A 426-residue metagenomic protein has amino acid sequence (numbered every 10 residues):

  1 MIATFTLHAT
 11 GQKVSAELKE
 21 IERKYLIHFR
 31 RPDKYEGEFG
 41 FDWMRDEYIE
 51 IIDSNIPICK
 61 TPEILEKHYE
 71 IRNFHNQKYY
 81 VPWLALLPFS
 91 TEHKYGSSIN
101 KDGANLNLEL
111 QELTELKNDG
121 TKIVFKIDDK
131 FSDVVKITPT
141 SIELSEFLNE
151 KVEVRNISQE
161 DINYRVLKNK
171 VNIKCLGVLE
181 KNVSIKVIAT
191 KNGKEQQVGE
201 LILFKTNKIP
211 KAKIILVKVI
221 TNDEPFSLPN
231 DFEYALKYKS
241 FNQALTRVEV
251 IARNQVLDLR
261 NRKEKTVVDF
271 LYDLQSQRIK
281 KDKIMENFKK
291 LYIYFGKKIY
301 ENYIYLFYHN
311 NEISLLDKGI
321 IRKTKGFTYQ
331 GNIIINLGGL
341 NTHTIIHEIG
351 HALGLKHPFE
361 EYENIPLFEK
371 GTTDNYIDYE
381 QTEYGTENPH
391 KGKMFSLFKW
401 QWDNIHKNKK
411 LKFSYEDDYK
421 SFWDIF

Functional and structural regions predicted by a protein language model:
I2-I209: Beta-strand-enriched, solvent-exposed domains that form extended recognition/catalytic surfaces
G103-T114, I185, I214, I299-N311 (+1 more regions): Short, hydrophobic/proline-enriched secondary-structure or compact coil segments at domain edges
E200-F232: Low-complexity, Pro/Ser/Thr- and charge-rich linker/hinge segments at domain boundaries
P210-K213, N242-A244, N302, T372-T373: Residues that flank catalytic or metal-binding motifs in active/ligand-binding sites
V217-T221, I251-R253, F307-E312, L337-G339 (+2 more regions): Active-site-proximal beta-strand/loop segments in catalytic clefts of secreted hydrolases
L228-E249: A short alpha-helix/helix-coil micro-patch that ends at or immediately precedes a cysteine
L245-G338: Active-site-proximal segments of metallohydrolase catalytic domains
I333-F426: The catalytic-center signature of Zn2+-dependent metalloproteases
